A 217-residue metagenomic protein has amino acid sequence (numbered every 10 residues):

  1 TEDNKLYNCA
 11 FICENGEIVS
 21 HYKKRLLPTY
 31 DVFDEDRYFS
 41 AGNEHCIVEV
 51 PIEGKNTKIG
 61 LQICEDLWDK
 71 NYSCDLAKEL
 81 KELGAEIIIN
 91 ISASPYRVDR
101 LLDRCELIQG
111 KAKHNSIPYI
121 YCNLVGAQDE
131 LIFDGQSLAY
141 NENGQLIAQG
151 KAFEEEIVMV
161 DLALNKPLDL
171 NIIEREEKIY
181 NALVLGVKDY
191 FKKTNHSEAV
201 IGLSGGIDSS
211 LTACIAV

Functional and structural regions predicted by a protein language model:
T1-S204, D208-I215: Enzyme catalytic cores with a strong preference for nitrogen-chemistry domains
